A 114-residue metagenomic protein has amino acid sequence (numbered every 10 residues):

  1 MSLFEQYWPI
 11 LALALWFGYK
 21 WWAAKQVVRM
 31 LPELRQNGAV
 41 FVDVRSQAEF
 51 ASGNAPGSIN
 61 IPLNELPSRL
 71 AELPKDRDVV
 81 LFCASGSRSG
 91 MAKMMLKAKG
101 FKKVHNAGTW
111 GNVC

Functional and structural regions predicted by a protein language model:
S2-M30, N37-A39, Q47-D78, S89-C114: Rhodanese-like catalytic fold shared by cysteine-dependent sulfurtransferases and DSP/PTP-type phosphatases
D43, G86: Conserved G/P- and acidic residue-centered "switch" motifs that form tight phosphate/ATP-binding loops in soluble
F82: Short, surface-exposed ligand- or partner-binding patches at beta-edge/loop junctions that are enriched in aromatics
